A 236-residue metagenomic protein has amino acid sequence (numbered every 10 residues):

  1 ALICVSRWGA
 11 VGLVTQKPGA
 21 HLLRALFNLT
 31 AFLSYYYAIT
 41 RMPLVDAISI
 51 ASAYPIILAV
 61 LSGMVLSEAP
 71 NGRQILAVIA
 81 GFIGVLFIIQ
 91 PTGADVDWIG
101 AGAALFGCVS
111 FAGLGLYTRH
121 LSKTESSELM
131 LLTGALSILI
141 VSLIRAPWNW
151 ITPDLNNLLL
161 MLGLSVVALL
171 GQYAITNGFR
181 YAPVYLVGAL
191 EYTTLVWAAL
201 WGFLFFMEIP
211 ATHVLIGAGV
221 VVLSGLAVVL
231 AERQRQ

Functional and structural regions predicted by a protein language model:
A1-K17, I83-D95, I138-N157, V228-E232: Membrane-interface helix-cap regions at the ends of transmembrane helices in multi-pass membrane proteins
L2, G93-P153, L160-M161: Transmembrane alpha-helical segments that form core, pore/gating elements of small-molecule transporters/exporters
C4-S34, I99-G107, T152-L170: Loop-to-transmembrane-helix transition segments
Q16-F27, P70-F82, G100-L105, T124-L136 (+1 more regions): Cytoplasmic-side transmembrane-helix entry/capping segments in multi-pass membrane proteins
A25-L33, P55-V60, V85-L86, C108-G113 (+6 more regions): Hydrophobic/small/kink-forming positions within alpha-helical transmembrane segments of polytopic membrane proteins
Y35-Y37, P55-L76, V196-L215: C-terminal transmembrane-helix exit sites in multi-pass transporters
I48-A53, L121-L136, Q172-F203: Helix-helix packing/entry segments at the starts of transmembrane helices
R73-Q90, V109, H213-E232: Hydrophobic transmembrane alpha-helices of multi-pass small-molecule transport proteins
